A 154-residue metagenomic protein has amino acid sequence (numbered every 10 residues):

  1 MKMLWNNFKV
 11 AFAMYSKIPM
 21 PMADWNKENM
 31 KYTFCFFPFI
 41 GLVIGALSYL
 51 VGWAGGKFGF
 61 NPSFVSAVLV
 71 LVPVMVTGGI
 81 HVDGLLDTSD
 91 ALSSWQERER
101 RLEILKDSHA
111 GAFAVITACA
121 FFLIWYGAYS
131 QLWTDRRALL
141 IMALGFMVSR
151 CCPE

Functional and structural regions predicted by a protein language model:
M1-G78, L92-R100, D107, F113-E154: Hydrophobic alpha-helical transmembrane segments
D83, E103: Glycine/small-residue-rich loop that forms an oxyanion/phosphate-binding "nest" at active or ligand-binding sites
